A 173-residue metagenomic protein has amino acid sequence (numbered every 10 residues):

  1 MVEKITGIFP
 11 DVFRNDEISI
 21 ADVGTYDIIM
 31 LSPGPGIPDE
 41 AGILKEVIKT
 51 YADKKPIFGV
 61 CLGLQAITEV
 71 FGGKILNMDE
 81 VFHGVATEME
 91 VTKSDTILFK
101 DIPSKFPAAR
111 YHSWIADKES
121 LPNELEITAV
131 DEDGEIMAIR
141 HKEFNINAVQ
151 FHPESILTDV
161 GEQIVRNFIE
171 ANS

Functional and structural regions predicted by a protein language model:
M1-K55, L62, D159-S173: N-terminal beta1-alpha1 cap of cysteine-dependent amidohydrolase-like domains
T25, K49-A52, F58, E69-I146 (+3 more regions): Pocket-forming structural segment of enzyme catalytic cores
